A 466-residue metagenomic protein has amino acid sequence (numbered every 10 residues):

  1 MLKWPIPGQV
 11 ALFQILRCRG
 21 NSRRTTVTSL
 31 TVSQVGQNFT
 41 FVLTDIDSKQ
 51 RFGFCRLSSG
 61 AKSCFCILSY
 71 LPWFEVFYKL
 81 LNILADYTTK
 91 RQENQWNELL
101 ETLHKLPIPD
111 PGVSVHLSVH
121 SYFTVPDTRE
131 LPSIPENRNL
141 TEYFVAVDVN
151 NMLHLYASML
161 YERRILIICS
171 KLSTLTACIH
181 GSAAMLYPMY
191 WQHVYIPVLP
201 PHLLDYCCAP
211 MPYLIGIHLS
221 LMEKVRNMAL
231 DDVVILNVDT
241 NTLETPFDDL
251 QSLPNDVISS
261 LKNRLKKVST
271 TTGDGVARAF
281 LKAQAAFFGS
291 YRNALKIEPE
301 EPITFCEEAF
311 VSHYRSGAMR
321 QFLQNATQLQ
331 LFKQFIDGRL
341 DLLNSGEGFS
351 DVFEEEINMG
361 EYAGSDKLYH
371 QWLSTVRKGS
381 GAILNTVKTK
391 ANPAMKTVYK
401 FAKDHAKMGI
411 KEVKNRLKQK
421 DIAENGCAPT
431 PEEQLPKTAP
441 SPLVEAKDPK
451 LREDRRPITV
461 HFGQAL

Functional and structural regions predicted by a protein language model:
L2-K418, I422-R456, V460-G463: Acidic, Ser/Thr/Pro/Gly-enriched alpha-helical scaffold modules and adjacent low-complexity linkers in large eukaryotic
